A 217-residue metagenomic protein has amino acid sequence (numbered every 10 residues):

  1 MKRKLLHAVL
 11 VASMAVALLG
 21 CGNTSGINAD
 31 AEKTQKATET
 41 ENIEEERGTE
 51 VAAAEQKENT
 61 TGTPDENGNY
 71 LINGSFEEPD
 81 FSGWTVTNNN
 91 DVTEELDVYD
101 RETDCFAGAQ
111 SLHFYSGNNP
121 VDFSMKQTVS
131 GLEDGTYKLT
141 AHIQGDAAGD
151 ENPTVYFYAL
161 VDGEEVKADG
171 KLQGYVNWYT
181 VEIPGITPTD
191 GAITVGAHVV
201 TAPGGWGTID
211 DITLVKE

Functional and structural regions predicted by a protein language model:
A17-G20: C-terminal motif of bacterial Sec signal peptides marking the signal peptidase cleavage site
S25-E66, Y70: N-terminal, intrinsically disordered, polar/charged segments of Gram-positive cell-envelope systems that serve as
S75-L112: Extracellular glycan-recognition surfaces and repeat-rich motifs
F76, F123-P153, E182-G185, I212: Extra-cytoplasmic beta-strand recognition segments
S111-S124, K171-G174: Extracellular beta-rich ligand/substrate-recognition surface
T140-Y175: Extracellular ligand-binding interfaces
D162-A192, A202: Extracellular carbohydrate recognition and processing domains and analogous Trp-centered ligand-binding platforms
G196-G205: Short beta-strand-plus-loop segments that form exposed binding edges in beta-rich domains
